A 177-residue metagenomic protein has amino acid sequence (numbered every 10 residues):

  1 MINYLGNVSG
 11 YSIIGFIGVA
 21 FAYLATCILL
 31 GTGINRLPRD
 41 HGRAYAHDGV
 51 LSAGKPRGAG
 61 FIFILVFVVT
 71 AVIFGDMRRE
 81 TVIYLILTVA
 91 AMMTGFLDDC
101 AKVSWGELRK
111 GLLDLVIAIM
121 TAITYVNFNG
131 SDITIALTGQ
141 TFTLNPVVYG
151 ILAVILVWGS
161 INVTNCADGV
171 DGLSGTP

Functional and structural regions predicted by a protein language model:
I2-P177: "…together with the soluble PPM/PP2C metallo-phosphatase catalytic core" -> "…together with the soluble PPM/PP2C
